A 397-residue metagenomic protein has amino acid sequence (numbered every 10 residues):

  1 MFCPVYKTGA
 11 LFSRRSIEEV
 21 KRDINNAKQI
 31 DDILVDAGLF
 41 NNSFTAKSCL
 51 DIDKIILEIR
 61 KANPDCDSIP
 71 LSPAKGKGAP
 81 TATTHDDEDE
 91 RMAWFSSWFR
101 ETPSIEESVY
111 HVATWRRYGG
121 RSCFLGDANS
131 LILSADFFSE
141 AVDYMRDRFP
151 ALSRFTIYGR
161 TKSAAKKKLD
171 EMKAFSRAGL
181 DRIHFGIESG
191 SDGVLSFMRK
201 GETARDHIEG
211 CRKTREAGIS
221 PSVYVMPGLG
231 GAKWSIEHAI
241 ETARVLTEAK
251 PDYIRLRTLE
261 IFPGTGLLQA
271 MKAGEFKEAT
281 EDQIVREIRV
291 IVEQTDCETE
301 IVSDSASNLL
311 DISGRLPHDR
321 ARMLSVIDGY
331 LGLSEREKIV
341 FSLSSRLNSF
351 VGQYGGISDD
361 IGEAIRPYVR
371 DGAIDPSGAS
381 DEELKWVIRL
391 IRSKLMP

Functional and structural regions predicted by a protein language model:
M1-G9: Local cysteine-cluster metal-coordination motifs and their immediate loop/turn environment, predominantly Fe-S cluster
C3, R160-K162, G186-S196, K213-H238 (+3 more regions): Conserved strand-turn element in the central/C-terminal portion of the radical SAM core barrel that lines
C3, V20, L125, I157 (+5 more regions): Conserved, mostly hydrophobic/aromatic
D23, E140-M145, E171-A174, D206-K213 (+3 more regions): A general structural detector for well-ordered alpha-helical segments in enzyme core domains, enriched
Q29-E216: Conserved SAM/AdoMet-binding glycine-rich loop
V35-S43, P64-H85, T247, Y253-R255 (+1 more regions): Auxiliary Fe-S-binding modules of radical SAM enzymes
R148-P150, A178, K213-P221, A249-K250 (+1 more regions): A structural motif corresponding to the C-terminal end of an alpha-helix and its immediate exit/capping segment
K167-K173, G231-E248, L310-D311: Catalytic cores of alpha/beta
